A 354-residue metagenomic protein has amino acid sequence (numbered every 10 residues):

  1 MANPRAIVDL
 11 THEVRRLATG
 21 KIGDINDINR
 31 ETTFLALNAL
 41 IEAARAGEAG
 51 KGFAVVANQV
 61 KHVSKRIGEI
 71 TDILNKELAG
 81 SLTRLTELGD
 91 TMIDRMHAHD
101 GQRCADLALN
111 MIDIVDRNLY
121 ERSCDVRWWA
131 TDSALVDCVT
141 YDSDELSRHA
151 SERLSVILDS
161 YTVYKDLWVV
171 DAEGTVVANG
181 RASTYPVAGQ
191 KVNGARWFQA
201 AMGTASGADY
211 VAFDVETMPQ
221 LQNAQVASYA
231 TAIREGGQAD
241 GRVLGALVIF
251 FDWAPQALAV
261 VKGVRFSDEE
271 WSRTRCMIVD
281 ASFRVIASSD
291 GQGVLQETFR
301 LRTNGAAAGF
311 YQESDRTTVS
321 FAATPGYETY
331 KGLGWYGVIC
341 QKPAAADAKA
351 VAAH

Functional and structural regions predicted by a protein language model:
M1-H12, R95-A98: Short, charge-rich amphipathic alpha-helices with coiled-coil/heptad character
E13-I41, I73-R84: Alpha-helical coiled-coil
N29-L74: EAAAR-patterned alpha-helical heptad-repeat segments
N38, V169-S183, Q238-D240, C276-I286: Short, glycine-anchored, charge-dense loop/turn motifs used at functional sites
A98-G207, V261: Extracytoplasmic/periplasmic sensory segments of membrane signal-transduction proteins
A150-D159, A246-V294, R302-T303, K349-V351: Solvent-exposed, extracytoplasmic
N179-F251, F310-E313, T318: Extracytoplasmic/periplasmic ligand-binding sensor regions of membrane-associated signaling proteins
E297-H354: Extracellular/periplasmic juxtamembrane segments that couple receptor/chemosensory ectodomains to their
